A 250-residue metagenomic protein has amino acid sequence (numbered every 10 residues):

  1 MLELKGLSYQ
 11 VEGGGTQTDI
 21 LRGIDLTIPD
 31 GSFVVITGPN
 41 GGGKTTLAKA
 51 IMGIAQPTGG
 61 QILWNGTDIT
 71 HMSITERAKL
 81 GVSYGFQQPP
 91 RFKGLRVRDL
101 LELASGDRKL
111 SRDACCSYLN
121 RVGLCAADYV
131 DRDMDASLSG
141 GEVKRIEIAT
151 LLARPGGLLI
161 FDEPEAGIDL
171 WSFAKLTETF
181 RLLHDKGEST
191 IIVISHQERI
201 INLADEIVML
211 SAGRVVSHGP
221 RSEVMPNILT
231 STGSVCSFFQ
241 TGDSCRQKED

Functional and structural regions predicted by a protein language model:
L2, D19-G23: Conserved structural motif at the start of ABC-family nucleotide-binding domains
T37-P39: The feature captures the beta-strand-to-loop junction immediately N-terminal to the Walker
M52: Helix-to-loop junction immediately C-terminal to a conserved catalytic motif
G60-T67, A114: Conserved ABC transporter NBD signature motif
D68-S83, I228: ABC ATPase NBD coupling module
Q88, G94-S111: Q-loop/switch helix immediately C-terminal to the Walker
E163-P164: Walker B catalytic motif
